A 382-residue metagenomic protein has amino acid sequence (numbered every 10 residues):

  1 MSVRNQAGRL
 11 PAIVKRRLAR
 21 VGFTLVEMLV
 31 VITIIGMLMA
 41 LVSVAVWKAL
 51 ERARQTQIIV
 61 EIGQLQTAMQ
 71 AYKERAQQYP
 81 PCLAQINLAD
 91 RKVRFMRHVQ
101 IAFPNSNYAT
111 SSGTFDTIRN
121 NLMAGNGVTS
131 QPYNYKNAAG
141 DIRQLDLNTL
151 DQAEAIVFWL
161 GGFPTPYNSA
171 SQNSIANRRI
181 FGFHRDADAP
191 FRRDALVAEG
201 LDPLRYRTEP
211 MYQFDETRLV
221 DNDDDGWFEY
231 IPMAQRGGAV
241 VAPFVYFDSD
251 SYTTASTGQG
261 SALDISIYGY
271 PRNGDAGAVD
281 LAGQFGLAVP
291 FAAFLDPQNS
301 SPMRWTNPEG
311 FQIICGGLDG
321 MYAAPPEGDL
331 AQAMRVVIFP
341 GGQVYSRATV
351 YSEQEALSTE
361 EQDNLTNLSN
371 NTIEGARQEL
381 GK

Functional and structural regions predicted by a protein language model:
M1-F23: N-terminal leader/signal peptides at the extreme start of proteins
G8-I13, A45-W47, Q66: Helix-centric, low-specificity signal for extended rod-like, repetitive segments
K15, M39-V42, A153, T306: A broadly tuned, weak detector of single residues within folded domains
A19-A49, I58, I62: N-terminal single-pass transmembrane signal-anchor helix
M28-I32, R52, E74-Q78: Subunit-assembly interface segments of extracellular/virion macromolecular structures
G36, R52, L147: Charge-dense, low-complexity intrinsically disordered segments
I59, G63-K382: N-terminal pilin/flagellin-like segments and related low-complexity appendage regions
